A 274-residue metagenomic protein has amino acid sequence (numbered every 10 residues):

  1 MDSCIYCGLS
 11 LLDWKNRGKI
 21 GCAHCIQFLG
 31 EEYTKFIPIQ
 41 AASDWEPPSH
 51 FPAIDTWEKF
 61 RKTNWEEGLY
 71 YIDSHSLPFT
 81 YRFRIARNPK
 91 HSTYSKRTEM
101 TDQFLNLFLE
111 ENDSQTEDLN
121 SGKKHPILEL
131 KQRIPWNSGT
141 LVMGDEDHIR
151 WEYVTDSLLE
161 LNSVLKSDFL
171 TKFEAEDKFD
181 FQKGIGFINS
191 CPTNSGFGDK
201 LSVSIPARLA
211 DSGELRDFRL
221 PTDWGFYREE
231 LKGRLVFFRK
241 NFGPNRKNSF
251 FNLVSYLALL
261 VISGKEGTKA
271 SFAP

Functional and structural regions predicted by a protein language model:
D2, K15-I20: Flanking scaffold residues of small Cys/His-coordinated metal-binding clusters
I5, A23: Cys/His/Pro-rich metal-binding microdomains
S10-L12, H24-F187, C191-S195, D199-K200 (+1 more regions): Long, Pro/Ser/Thr-rich low-complexity/intrinsically disordered regulatory tracts in eukaryotic proteins
S202-S204: Active-site scaffold segments
P206-L209: Structural signature of FAD isoalloxazine-binding scaffolds in flavoprotein oxidoreductases
